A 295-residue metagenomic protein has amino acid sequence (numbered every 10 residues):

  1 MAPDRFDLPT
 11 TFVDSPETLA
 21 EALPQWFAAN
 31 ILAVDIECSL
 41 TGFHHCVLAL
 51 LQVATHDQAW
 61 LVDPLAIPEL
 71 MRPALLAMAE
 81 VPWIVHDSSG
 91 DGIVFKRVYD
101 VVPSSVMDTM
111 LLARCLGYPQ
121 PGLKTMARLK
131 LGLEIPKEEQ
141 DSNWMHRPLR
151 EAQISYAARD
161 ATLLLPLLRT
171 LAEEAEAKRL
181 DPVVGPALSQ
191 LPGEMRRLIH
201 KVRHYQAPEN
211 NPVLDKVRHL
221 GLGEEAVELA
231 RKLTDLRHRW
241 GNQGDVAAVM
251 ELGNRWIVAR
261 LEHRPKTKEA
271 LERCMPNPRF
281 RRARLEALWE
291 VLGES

Functional and structural regions predicted by a protein language model:
M1-I36: N-terminal accessory regions of nucleic-acid-interacting proteins
D4-R5, Q52, H56-L165, R169-A172: Active-site-proximal helix-loop-helix substrate-binding element of RNase H-like nuclease domains
S15, D87-S88, G253: Helix N-cap/beta->alpha junction signal
L40-F43: A structured, charge-rich N-terminal accessory region that forms the first stable segment of a protein and links
A49: Residues that scaffold, gate, or flank divalent-cation-dependent active/transport sites
E151-A152, L171-S295: Accessory DNA-binding and partner-docking regions appended to nucleic-acid-acting proteins, especially the terminal
